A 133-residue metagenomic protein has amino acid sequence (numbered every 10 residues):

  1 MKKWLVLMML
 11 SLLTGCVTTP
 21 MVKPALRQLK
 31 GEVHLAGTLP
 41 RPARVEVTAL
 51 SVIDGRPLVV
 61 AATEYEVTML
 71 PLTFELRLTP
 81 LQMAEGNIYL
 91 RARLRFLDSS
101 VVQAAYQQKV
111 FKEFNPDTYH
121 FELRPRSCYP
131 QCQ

Functional and structural regions predicted by a protein language model:
M1-W4: Positively charged n-region of N-terminal signal peptides that target proteins for export
L12-G15: C-terminal motif of bacterial Sec signal peptides marking the signal peptidase cleavage site
T19-P20, K109-Q133: Extracellular beta-sheet/turn segments enriched in Thr/Pro/Gly and aliphatic residues
R27-L35: A short, amphipathic beta-strand motif
A36-A43, Q82-A84: A short beta-turn/strand-edge loop motif at beta-sheet boundaries
E46-L50, R91-R93: Beta-strand signatures of extracellular beta-sandwich domains
I53-M83: Tryptophan-paired
R93-A105: Short acidic/polar inter-strand loop motif in beta-rich domains
